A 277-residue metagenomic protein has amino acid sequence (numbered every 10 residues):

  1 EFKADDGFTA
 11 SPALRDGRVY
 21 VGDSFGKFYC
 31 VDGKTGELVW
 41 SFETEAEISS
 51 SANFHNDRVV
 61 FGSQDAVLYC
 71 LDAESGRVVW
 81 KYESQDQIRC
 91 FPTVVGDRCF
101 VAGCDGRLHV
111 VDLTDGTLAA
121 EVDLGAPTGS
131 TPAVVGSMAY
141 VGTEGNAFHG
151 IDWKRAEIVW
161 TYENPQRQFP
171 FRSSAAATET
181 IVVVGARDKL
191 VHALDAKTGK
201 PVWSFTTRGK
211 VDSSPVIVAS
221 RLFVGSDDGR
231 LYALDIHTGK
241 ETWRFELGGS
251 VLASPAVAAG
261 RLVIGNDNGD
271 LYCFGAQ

Functional and structural regions predicted by a protein language model:
E1-R15, S24-F25, L38-N56, S63-V67 (+10 more regions): Extracytoplasmic beta-rich repeat domains
D32-G36, D72-G76, D112-G116, D152-A156 (+3 more regions): Short loop/turn segments that connect beta-strands within beta-propeller blades
G142, V184-G185, L194: Short, conserved beta-strand edge motifs with alternating hydrophobic and charged residues
A147, L190, K200, R230 (+2 more regions): Short loop/turn and low-complexity linker motifs enriched in small/turn-promoting residues
D270-A276: Short, low-complexity, Pro/Ser/Thr/Gly-rich segments in the mature regions of secreted, periplasmic
